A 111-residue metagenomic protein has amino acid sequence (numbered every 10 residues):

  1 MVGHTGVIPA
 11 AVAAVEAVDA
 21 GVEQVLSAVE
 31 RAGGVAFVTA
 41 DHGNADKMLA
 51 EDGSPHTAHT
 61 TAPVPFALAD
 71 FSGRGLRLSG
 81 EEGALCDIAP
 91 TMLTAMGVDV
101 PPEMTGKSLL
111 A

Functional and structural regions predicted by a protein language model:
M1-A111: Feature captures the catalytic ectodomains and active-site-proximal regions of enzymes that hydrolyze or transfer
